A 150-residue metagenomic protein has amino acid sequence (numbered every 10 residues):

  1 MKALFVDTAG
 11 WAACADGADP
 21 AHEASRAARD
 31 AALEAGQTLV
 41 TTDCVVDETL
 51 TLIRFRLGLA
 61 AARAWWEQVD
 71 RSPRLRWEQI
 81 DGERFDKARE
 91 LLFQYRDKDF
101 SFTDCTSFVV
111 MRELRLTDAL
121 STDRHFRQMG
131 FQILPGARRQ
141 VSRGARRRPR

Functional and structural regions predicted by a protein language model:
M1-T41, R54-E67, R138-P149: Short, well-structured N-terminal submotif of metal-dependent ribonuclease cores
R29, V46, W66, D104-S107: Alpha-helical structural signal
T38, R74-R76, Q132: Conserved beta-strand segments of alpha/beta enzyme cores
D43-C44, D104, D123-R124: Short secondary-structure boundary segments
L75-D118: Active-site neighborhoods of divalent-metal-dependent phosphate/nucleic-acid chemistry enzymes
F108, R112-R150: Acidic, PIN/NYN-like endoribonuclease modules and their adjacent C-terminal/linker elements
